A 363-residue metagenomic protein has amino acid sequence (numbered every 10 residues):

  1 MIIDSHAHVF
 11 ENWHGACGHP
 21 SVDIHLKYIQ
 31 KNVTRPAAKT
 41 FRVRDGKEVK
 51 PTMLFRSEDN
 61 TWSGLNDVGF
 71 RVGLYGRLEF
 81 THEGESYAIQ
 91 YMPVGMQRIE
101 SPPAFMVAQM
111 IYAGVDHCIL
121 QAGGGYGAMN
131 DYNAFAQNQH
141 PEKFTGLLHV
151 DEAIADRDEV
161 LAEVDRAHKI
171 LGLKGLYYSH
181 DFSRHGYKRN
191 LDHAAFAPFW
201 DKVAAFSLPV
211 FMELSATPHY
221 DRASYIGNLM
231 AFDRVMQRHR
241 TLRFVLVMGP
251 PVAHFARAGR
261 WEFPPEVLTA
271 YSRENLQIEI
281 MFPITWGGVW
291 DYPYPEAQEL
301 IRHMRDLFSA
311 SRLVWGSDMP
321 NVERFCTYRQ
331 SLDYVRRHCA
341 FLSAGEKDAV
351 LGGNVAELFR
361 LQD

Functional and structural regions predicted by a protein language model:
M1-S5, N12-Q90, V94-Q97, S101-Y112 (+4 more regions): Mid-to-C-terminal alpha-helical segments outside catalytic/metal-binding sites
H6, M110, C118, N133 (+9 more regions): Divalent metal-coordination and catalytic microenvironments
H6-N12, E213, M248: Histidine-centered divalent metal-coordination motifs
F80, I89, M106-G124, A128 (+2 more regions): Short, well-structured secondary-structure segments
I89-E100, A122, L147-D158, H185-N190: Active-site mouth loops of central-metabolism enzymes
R98-Q109, N130, A155-A167, F263: Short, acidic/polar
Q137-R157, L176-Y178: Long, hydrophobic, well-ordered secondary-structure blocks that form the structural core and pocket-lining surfaces
K143, K174-G175, F182-S183, K188-V314: Catalytic pocket-lining loop regions of alpha/beta-barrel enzymes, especially the amidohydrolase/enolase/GH5 lineages
